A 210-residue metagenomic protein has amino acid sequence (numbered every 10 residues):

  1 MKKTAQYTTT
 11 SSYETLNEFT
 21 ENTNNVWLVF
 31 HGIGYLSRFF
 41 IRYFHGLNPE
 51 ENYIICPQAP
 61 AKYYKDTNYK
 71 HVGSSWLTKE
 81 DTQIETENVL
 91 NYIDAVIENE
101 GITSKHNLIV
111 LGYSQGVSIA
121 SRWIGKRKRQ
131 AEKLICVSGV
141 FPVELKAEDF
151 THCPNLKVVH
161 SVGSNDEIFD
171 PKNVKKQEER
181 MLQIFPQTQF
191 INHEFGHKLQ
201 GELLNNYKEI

Functional and structural regions predicted by a protein language model:
A5-T103: Serine-hydrolase catalytic machinery in alpha/beta-hydrolase-like enzymes
F40-Y43, A147, D170-M181: Short alpha-helix in the alpha/beta-hydrolase fold that links the catalytic acid
T67-S74, G139-V158: Flexible "cap/lid" loop of the alpha/beta hydrolase fold
L111-G116, A120: Gly/Ala-rich beta-loop-alpha elbow adjacent to hydrolase catalytic centers
I119-W123, L145: Hydrolases whose catalytic domains are alpha/beta-hydrolase-1, hotdog thioesterase, or metallo-beta-lactamase-like
R129-P142: A conserved short beta-strand
V159-V162, D166: Short beta-strand/loop motif that positions the catalytic acidic residue of the alpha/beta-hydrolase fold
K172-I210: C-terminal catalytic histidine-bearing segment of alpha/beta-hydrolase fold enzymes
